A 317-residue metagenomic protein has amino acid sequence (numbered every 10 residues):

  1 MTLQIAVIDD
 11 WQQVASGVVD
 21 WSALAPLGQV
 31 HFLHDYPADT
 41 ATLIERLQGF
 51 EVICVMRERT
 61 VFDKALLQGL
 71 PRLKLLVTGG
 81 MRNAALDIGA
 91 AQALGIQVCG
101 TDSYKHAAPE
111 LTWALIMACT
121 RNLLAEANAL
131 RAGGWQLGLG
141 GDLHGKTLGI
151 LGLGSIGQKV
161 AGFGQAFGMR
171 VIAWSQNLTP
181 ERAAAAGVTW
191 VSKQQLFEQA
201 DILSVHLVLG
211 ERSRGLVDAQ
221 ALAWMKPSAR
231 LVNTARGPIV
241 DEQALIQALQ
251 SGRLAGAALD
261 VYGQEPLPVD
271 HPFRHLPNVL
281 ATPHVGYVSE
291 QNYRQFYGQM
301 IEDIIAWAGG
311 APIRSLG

Functional and structural regions predicted by a protein language model:
M1-V52, M56-R57, A308: N-terminal glycine-/charge-rich "phosphate-binding" loop or analogous flexible N-terminal tail
T2, L73, H144-T147, A219 (+1 more regions): Phosphate-coordination loops involved in phosphoryl transfer and adenosine-cofactor binding
E45-V52, P71-L73, Q199-L203, K226-A229: Short acidic/histidine-rich motifs immediately flanking catalytic phosphotransfer sites in two-component signaling
G49-A127, R131, G140-G141: Phosphate/diphosphate ligand-binding glycine-rich loop within oxidoreductases
V61-K64, N177-P272: Rossmann-like adenosine-cofactor binding region
L94, V98, S228-G317: Rossmann-like dinucleotide-binding domain for NAD(H)/NADP(H)
P109-N128, K146, G162-M169, Q299-A311: Oxidoreductase and adenylate-handling cofactor-binding alpha/beta cores
E126-K159, G168, A186-T189, K193: Glycine-rich NAD(P)-binding loop of Rossmann-like domains
